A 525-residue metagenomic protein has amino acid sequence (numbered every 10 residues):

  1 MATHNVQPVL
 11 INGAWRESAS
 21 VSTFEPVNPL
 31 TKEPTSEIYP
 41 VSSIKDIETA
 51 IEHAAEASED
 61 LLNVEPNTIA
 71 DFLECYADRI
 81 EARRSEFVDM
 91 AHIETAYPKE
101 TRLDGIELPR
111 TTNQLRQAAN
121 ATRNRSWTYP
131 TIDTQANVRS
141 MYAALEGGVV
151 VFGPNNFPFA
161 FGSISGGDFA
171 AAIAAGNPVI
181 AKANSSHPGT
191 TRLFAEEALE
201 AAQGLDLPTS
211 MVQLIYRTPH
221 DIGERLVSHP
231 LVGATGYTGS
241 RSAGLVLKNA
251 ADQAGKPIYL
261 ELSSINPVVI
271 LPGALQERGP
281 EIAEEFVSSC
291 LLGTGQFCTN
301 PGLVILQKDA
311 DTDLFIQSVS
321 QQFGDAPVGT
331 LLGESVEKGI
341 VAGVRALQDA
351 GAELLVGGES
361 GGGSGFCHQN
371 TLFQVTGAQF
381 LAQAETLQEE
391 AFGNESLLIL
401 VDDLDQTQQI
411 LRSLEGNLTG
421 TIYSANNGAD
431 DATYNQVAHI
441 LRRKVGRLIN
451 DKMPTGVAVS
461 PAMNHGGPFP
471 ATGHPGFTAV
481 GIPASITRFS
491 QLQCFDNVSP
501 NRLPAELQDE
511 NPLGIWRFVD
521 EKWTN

Functional and structural regions predicted by a protein language model:
M1-V138, A171: N-terminal Rossmann-like NAD(P)+-binding subdomain of aldehyde/semialdehyde dehydrogenases
K32, I69, A91, G176 (+7 more regions): Residue-level signal for inorganic ion chemistry
E33-E37, D206-L207, V232, L314-D325 (+1 more regions): Conserved C-terminal structural/oligomerization subdomain of aldehyde/semialdehyde dehydrogenase
A55-S58, L62, A77-R84, V88-A91 (+19 more regions): Structural signal for hydrophobic packing residues in well-ordered secondary-structure cores of soluble enzyme domains
T128-L205, N394: Conserved small-residue-rich beta-alpha loop and adjacent elements that most often cradle the phosphate/pyrophosphate
V138-S140, Q213-G236: A structured beta-alpha segment of the ubiquitous adenosine-cofactor-binding alpha/beta core
A170-I173, L226, A250, I410 (+1 more regions): Hydrophobic/aromatic ligand-binding patch that stacks against planar heteroaromatic rings of cofactors or nucleotides
E197-E200, G204, S242-A382, Q409: ALDH superfamily catalytic-core signature
